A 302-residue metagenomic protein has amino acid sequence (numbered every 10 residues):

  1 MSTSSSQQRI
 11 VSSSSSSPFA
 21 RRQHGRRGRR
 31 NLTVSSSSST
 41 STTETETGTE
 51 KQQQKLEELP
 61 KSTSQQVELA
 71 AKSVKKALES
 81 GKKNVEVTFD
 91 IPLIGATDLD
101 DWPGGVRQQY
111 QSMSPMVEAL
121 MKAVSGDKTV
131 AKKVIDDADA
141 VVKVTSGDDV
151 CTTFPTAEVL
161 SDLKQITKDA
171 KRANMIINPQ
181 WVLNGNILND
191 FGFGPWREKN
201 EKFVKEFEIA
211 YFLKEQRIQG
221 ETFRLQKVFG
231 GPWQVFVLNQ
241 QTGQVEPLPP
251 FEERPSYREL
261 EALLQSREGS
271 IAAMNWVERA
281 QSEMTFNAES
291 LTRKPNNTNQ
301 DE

Functional and structural regions predicted by a protein language model:
M1-E50: N-terminal chloroplast transit peptides
T42, E46-D162, D169-R172, Q281-Q300: Positively charged, amphipathic N-terminal segments that serve as targeting/anchoring signals
K76-A77, T167, L225-V228: A general structural signal for short secondary-structure junctions and capping/turn motifs
G105, A157-E158, T167-A210: Ser/Thr/Gly-rich flexible loops in soluble cytosolic domains mediating phosphotransfer, phosphorylation
I135-D137, I177, L238: Conserved beta-strand termini and adjacent loop/short-helix elements that scaffold enzyme active sites in alpha/beta
N186, D190-S270: A conserved mid-domain beta-alpha-beta active-site/ligand-binding segment of alpha/beta enzyme cores
Q244, F251, Y257-E302: Extended, basic/helix-rich recognition subdomains
